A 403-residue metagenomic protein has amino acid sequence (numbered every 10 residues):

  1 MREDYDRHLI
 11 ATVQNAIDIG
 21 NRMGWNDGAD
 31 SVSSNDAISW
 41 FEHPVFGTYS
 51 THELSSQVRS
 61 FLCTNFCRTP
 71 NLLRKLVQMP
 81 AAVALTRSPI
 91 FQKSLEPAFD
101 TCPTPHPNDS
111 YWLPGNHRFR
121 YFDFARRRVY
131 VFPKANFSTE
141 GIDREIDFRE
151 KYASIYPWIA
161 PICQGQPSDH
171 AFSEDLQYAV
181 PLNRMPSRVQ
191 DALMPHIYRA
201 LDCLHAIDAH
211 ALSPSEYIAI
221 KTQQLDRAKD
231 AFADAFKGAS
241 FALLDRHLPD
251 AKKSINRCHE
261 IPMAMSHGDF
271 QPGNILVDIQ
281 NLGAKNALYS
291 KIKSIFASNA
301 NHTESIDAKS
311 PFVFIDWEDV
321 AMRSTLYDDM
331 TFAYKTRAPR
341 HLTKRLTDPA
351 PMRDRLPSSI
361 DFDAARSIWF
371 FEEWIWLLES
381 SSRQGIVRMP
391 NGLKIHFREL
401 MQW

Functional and structural regions predicted by a protein language model:
D6-D30, D36-D109: Juxta-kinase regulatory segment immediately upstream of eukaryotic protein kinase catalytic domains
F41-H43, P195, M322, L326-T336 (+1 more regions): Helix-rich C-terminal or lid/interface subdomains of diverse kinases
N116-R144: ATP-binding glycine-rich loop module of kinase domains
F148-I159, V180-K221, L244-H259, S266-Q271: Conserved kinase catalytic-core helix
S168-Q190, C203-A209, L225-A235, F371-I386: A glycine-centered beta->alpha junction motif in the catalytic cores of kinase/phosphotransferase enzymes
D269, G273-I279: Catalytic-loop signature of eukaryotic-like protein kinases
L282, N286-P349: Active-site Asp-x-Gly
